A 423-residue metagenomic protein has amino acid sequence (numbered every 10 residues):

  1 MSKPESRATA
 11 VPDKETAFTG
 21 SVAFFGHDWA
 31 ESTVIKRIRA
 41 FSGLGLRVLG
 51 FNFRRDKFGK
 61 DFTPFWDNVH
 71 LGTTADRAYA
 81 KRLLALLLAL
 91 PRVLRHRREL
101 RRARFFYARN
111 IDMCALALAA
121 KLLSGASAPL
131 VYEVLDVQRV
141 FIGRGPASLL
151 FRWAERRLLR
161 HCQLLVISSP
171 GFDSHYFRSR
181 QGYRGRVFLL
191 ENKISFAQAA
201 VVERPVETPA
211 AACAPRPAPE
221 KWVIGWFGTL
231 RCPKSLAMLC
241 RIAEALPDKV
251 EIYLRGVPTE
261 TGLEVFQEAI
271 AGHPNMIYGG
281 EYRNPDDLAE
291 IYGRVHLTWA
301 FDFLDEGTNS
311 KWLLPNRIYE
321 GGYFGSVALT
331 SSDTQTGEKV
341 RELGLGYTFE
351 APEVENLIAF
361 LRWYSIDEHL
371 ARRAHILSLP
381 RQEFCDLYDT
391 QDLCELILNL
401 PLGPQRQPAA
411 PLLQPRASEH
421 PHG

Functional and structural regions predicted by a protein language model:
A23, V166, A211-K234, L239-P247: Conserved donor-binding/catalytic core segment of Leloir-type glycosyltransferases
F24-E31, I35, R39-L87, R97-R98 (+5 more regions): N-terminal strand-loop element at the rim of the active site of nucleotide-sugar-dependent glycosyltransferases
L84-L88, A128-P129, V137-H161, F196 (+1 more regions): Nucleotide-sugar donor phosphate/pyrophosphate-binding loop at the beta->alpha transition of glycosyltransferases
P91-R101, A115, L122-L123, Y132 (+2 more regions): Membrane-proximal helix-turn-helix segments that form the acceptor-binding/catalytic region of lipid-linked
R156-V201, E338-K339: A short, active-site helix/loop in glycosyltransferases that binds the activated sugar's phosphate group
T208, P352-E353, I358, S365-P408: A charged, aromatic-enriched C-terminal amphipathic alpha-helix characteristic of glycosyltransferases across folds
K234, E281-Y319, L329-E338: Nucleotide-sugar-dependent
G256, L263-Y292: Nucleotide-activated donor-binding/catalytic signature segment of Leloir-type glycosyltransferases, i.e., the conserved
